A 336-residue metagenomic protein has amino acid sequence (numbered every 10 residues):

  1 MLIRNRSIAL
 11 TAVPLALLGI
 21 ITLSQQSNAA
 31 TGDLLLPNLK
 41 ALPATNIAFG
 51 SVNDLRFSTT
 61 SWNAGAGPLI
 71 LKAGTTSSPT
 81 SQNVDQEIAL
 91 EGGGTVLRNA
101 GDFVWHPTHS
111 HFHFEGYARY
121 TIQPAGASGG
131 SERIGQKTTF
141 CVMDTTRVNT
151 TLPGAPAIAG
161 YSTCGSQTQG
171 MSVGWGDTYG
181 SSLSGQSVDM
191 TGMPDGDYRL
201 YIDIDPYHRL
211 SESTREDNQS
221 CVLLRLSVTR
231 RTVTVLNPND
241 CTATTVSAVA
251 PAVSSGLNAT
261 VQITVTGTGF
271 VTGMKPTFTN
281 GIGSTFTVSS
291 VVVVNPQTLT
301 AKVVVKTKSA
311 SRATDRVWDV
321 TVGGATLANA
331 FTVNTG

Functional and structural regions predicted by a protein language model:
G19-T31: C-terminal region of N-terminal signal peptides and the immediate post-cleavage residues of exported proteins
G32-L36, G67-K72, S128-I134, G180-S181 (+1 more regions): Beta-sandwich strand segments
F57-H111, P124-A127: Short amphipathic, basic-aromatic surface patches that mediate peripheral association with negatively charged
Y117-A118, P124-P194, T232-C241: Exoplasmic/lumenal beta-rich domain surfaces
Y120, M193-I204, W318: A short tyrosine-centered beta-strand micro-motif
D203-E212, T321-T326: Enriched for extracellular/lumenal, surface-exposed ectodomains of secreted and cell-surface proteins
S213-D240, L327-G336: Short beta-strand elements
T242-K275, G283-S284, G324-G336: Beta-strand/beta-sandwich contexts
